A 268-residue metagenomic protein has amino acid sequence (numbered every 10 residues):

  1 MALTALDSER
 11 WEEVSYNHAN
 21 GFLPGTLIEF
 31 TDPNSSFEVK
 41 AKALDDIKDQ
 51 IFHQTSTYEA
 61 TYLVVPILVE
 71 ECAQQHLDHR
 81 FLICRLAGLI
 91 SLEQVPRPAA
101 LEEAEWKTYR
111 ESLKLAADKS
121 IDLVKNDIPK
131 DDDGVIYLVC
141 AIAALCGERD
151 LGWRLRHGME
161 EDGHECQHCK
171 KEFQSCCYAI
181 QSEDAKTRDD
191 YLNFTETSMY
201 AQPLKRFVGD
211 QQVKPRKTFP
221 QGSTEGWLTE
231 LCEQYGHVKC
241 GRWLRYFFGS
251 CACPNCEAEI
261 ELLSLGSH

Functional and structural regions predicted by a protein language model:
M1-E38: N-terminal "cap/leader" segments of large eukaryotic alpha-helical scaffolds
G21-F30, L63-E71, K119: Alpha-helical solenoid scaffolds in eukaryotic proteins
F37-D49: HEAT-repeat alpha-solenoid elements in large eukaryotic scaffold proteins
K40, T61, R80-I83, D132-I136: Residue-level detector of extended alpha-helical repeat arrays and alpha-solenoid scaffolds
D46-F52, I83-P96: Hydrophobic residues within the alpha-helices of tandem HEAT/HEAT-like
G152-G163, C240-F248: Short, flexible, mixed-charge glycine/proline-rich loop motifs that serve as phosphate/nucleic-acid-contacting
H164-C169, C251-C256: Short cysteine-rich clusters marking metal-coordination/redox-active sites
K170-S175, I260: Cys/His-rich microdomains that often coordinate metals
